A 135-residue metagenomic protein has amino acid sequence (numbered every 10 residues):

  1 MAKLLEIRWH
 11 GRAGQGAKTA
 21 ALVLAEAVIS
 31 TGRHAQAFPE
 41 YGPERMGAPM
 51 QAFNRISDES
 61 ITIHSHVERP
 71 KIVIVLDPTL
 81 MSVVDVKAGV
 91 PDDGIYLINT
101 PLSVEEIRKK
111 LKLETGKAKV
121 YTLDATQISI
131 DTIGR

Functional and structural regions predicted by a protein language model:
M1-R135: Active-site cofactor/cluster-binding pocket
